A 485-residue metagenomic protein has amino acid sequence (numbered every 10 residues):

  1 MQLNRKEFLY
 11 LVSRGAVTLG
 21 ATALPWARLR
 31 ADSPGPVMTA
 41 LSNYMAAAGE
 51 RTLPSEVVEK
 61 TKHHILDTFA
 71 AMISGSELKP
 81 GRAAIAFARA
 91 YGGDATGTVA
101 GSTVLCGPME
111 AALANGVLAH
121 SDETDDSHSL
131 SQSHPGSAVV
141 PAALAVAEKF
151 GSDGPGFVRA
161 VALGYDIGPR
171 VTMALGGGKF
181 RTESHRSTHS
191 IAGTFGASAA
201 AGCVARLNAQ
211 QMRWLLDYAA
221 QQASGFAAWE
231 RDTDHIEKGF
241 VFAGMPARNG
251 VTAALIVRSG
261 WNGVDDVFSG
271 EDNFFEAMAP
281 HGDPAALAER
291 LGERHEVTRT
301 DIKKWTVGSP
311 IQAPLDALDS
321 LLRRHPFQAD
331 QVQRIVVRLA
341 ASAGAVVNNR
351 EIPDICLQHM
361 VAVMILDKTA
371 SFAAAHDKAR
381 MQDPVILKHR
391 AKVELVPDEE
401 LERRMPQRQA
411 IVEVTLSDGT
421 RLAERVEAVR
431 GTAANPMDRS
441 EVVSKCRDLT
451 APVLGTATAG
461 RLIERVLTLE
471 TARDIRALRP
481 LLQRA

Functional and structural regions predicted by a protein language model:
Q2-Q132, E230-R248, L255-A485: Terminal-appendage/accessory-domain detector
T39, N43, D67, P141 (+6 more regions): Generic structural signal for well-ordered, non-membrane alpha-helices
I65-A71, A143, A192-C203, V361: Hydrophobic mid-domain F-helix/FG-region of cytochrome P450s
G75, A143-F150, S198-A205, A253-V257 (+2 more regions): Well-ordered alpha-helical scaffold segments within catalytic/enzyme domains
A119, A138-V140, A145, Q221-G225 (+2 more regions): Short connector loops/turns at beta-strand edges and beta->alpha or beta->beta junctions
D125-P169: Hydrophobic alpha-helical hairpins/lids featuring a short glycine-rich hinge
G136-L144, I191-A200, A247-T252, A313: Well-ordered alpha-helical segments within folded domains of soluble proteins
G151, P155-P246: Glycine-rich, mobile lid/loop segments that gate access to catalytic sites or pores
